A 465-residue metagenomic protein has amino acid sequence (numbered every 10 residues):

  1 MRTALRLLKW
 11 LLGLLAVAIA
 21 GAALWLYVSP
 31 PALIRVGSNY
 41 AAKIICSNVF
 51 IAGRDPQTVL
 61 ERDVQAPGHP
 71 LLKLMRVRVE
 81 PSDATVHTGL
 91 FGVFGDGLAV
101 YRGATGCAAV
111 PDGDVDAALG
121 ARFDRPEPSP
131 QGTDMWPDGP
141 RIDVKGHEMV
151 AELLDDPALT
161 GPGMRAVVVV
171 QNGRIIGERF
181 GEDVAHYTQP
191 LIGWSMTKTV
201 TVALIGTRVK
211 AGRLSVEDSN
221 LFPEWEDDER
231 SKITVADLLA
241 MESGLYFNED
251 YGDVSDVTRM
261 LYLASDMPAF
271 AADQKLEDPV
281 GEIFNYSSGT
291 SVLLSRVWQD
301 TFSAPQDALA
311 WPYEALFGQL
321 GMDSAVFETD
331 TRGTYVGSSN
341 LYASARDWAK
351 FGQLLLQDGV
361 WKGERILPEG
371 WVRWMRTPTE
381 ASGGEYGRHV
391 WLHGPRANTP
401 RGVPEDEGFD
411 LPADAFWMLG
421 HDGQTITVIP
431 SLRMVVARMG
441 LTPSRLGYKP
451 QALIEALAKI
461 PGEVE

Functional and structural regions predicted by a protein language model:
L33-R35, M418-E465: Structured C-terminal helix/loop/strand segments within mature extracytoplasmic catalytic/sensor domains
T133-N172: Beta-lactamase-like hydrolase cores
V150-L153, R174-R179, V254-V280, P305-A325: Short, charged, amphipathic alpha-helices and their helix-cap/turn boundaries
G173, P190-E217, L238, L294-W298 (+1 more regions): Active-site SXXK
V202, G289-Q299, G337-W361, Q424-G440: Active-site-proximal alpha-helical segments within enzyme catalytic domains
K210-Y246, D273-L276, S303-S339, G370: Active-site helix/loop module of the DD-peptidase/beta-lactamase fold, centered on the serine-lysine SxxK catalytic
E226-S255, M260-E282, G289-V292, A343-R346: Conserved catalytic neighborhood of penicillin-recognizing serine enzymes
M322-T329, T377-V435: Active-site Gly/Thr loop motif
